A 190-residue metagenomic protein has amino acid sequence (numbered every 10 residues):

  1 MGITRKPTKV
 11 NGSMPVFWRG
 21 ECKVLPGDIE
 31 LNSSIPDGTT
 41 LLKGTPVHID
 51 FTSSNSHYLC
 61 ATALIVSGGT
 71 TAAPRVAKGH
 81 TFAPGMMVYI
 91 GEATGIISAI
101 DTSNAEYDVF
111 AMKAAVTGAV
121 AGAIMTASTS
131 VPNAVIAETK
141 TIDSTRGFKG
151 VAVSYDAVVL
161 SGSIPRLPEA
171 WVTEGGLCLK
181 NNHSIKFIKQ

Functional and structural regions predicted by a protein language model:
M1-Q190: Surface-exposed, low-hydrophobicity beta-strand/loop segments enriched in small/polar/acidic residues
